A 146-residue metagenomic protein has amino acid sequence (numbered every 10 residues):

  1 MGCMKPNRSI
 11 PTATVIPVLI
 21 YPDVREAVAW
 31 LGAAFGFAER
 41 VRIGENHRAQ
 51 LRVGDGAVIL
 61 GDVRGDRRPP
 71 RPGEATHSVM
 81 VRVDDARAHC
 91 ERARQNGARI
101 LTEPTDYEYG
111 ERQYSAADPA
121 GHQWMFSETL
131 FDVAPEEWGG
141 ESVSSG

Functional and structural regions predicted by a protein language model:
G2-V18, V28-A117, S127-G146: Vicinal oxygen chelate
L19-D23: Short, surface-exposed ligand-recognition loops at beta-strand->loop->(often short) alpha-helix junctions that present
A120: C-terminal catalytic core of tyrosine-transesterase DNA break-rejoin enzymes
